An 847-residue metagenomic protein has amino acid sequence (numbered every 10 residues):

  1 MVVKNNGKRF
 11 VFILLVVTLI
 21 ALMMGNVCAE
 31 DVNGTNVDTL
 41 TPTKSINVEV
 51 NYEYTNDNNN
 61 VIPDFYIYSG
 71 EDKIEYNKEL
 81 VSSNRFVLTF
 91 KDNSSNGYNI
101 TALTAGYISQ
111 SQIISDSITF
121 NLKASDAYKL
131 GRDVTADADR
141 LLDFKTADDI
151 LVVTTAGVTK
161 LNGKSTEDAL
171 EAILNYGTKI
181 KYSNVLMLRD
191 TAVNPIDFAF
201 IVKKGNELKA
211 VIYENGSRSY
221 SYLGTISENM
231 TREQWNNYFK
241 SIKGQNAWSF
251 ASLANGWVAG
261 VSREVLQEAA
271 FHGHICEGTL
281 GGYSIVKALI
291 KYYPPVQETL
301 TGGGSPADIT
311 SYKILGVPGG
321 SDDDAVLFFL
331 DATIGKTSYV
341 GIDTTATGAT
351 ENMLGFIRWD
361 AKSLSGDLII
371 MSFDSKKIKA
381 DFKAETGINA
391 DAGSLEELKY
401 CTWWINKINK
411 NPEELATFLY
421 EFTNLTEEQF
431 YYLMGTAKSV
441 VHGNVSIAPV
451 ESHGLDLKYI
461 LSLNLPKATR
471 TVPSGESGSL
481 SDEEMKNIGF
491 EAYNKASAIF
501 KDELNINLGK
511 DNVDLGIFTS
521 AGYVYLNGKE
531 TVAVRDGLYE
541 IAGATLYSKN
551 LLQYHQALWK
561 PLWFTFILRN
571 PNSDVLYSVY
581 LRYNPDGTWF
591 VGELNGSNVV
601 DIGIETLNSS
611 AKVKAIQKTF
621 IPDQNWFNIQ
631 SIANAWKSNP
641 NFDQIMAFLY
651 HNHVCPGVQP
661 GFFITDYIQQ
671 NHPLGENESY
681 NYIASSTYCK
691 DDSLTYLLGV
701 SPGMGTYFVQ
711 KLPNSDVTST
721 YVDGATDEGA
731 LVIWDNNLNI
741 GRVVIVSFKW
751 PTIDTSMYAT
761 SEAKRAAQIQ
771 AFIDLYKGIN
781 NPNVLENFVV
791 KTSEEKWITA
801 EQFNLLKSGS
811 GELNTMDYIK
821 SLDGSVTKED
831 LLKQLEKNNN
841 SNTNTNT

Functional and structural regions predicted by a protein language model:
M1-N6: N-terminal secretory signal peptides that target proteins for export/translocation
K8-I20: Sec-dependent N-terminal signal peptides
I20-L40: Sec-dependent signal peptide cleavage junction
L40-P42, E49-E53, Q110-L122: Extracellular beta-sheet/turn segments enriched in Thr/Pro/Gly and aliphatic residues
Y54-S82: Short, ordered, surface-exposed loop/turn motifs in non-cytosolic proteins
S82-I100: Short Pro-Gly-centered beta-turn/loop motif in secreted/extracellular proteins
Y98-S115: A short, solvent-exposed loop/turn motif at the edges and junctions of modular extracellular/periplasmic domains
T119-I275, V286-V654, D666-N846: Non-transmembrane, aqueous-exposed alpha-helical and coiled segments at domain scale
